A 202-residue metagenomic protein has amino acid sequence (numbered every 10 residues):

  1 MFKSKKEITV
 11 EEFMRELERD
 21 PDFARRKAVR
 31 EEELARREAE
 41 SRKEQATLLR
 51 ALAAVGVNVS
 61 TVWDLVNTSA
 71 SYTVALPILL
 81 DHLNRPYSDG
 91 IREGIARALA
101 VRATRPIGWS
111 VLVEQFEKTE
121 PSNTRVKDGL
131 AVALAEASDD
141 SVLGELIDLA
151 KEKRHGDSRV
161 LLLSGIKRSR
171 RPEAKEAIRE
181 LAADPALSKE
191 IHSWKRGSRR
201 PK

Functional and structural regions predicted by a protein language model:
M1-V55: Intrinsically disordered, serine/threonine- and proline-rich low-complexity regions of large eukaryotic regulatory
E12, E18-P21, F116, I147-A150 (+2 more regions): Generic low-complexity, intrinsically disordered sequence content enriched in small uncharged/hydrophobic residues
R25-R37, R50-Y72, D81-R85, G90-T104 (+3 more regions): Structural detector for internal amphipathic alpha-helices that build alpha-solenoid repeat scaffolds
A39-A51, Y72-R85, T104-K118, D139-K151 (+3 more regions): Amphipathic alpha-helical scaffolding segments comprising HEAT/armadillo-like alpha-solenoid repeats
